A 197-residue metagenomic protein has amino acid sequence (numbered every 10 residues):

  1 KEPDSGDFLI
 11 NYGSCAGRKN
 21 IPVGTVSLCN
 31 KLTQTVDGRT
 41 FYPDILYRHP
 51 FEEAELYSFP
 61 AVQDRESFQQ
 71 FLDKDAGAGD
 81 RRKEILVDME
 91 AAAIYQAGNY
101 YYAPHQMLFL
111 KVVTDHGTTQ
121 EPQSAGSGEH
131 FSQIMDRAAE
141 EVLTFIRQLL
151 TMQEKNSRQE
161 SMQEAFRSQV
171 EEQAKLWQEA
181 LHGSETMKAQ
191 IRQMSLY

Functional and structural regions predicted by a protein language model:
K1-Y197: Glycine-rich phosphate- or other oxyanion-binding loops that anchor nucleotides, phosphorylated ligands
